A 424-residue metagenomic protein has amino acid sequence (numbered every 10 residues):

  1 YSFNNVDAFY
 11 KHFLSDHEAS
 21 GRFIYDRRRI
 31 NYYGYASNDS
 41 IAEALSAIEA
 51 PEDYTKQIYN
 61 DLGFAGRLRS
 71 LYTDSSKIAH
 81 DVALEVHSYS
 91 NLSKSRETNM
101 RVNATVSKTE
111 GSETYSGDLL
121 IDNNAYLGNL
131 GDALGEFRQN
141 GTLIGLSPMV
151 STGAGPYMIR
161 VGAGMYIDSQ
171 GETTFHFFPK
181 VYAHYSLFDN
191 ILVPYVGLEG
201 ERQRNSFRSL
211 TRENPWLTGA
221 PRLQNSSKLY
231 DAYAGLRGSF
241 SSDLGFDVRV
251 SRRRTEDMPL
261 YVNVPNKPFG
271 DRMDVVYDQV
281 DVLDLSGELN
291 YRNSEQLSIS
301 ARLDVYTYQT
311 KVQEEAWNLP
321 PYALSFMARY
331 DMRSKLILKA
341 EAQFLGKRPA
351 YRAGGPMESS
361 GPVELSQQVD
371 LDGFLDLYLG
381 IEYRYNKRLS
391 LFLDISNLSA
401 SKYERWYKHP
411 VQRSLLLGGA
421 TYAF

Functional and structural regions predicted by a protein language model:
Y1, E110, T114-D168, R292-T307: Surface-exposed extracellular loop regions of Gram-negative outer-membrane beta-barrel proteins
S2-H12, H17-N99: Flexible loop and strand-edge segments within Gram-negative outer membrane beta-barrel domains
N5-D7, V102-N103, G145-S147, D284-L285 (+1 more regions): Short structured motifs
F13-E18, Y72-I78, T109-T114, G153-P156 (+5 more regions): Short loop/turn motifs that connect adjacent beta-strands in outer-membrane beta-barrel proteins
G34, N129-G131, S206-T211: Short acidic, glycine/serine/threonine-rich loops at helix termini
L68, A104-T105, P148-M149, Y182-Y185: Extended lipid/amphipathic-ligand handling interfaces
I78-S90, K94-R96, N103-Y126, G135-F137: A charged, amphipathic alpha-helical module
M158-G162, Y166-F424: Exposed, low-structure sequence patches enriched in small/polar residues
